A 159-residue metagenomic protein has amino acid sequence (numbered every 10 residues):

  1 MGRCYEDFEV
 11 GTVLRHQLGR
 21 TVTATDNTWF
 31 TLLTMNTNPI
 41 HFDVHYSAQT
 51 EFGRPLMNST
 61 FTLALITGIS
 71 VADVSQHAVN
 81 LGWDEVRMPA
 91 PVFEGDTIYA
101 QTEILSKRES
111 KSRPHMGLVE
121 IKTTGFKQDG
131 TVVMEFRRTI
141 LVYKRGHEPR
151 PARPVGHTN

Functional and structural regions predicted by a protein language model:
M1-G82, R145-N159: Hot-dog-fold acyl-thioester-processing enzymes
G2-V10, V92-T97, Q101-N159: HotDog/MaoC-like acyl-thioester-processing domains
H16-R20, V86, R138-I140: Generic detection of short hydrophobic beta-strand segments and adjacent strand-loop junctions
R54-P55, H77-A78, A90-P91, K111-P114: Short histidine-centered beta-strand/loop micro-motifs that create catalytic or ligand/metal-coordination sites
Q76-L81, E85-E94, A100: Mid-chain, well-packed structural core segment of small domains
